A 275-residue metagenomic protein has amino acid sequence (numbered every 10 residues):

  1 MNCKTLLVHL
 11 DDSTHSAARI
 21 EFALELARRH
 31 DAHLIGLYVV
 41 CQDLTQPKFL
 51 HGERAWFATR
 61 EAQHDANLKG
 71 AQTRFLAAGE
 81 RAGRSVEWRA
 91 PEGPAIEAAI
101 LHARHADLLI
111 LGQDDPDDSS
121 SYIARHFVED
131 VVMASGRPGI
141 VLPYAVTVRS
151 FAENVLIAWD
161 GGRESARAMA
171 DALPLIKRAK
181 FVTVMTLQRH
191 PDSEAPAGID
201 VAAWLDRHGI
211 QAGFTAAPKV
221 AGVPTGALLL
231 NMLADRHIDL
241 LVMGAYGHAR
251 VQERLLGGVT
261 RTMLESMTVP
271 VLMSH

Functional and structural regions predicted by a protein language model:
M1, L76-L109, H208-L241, A245-Q252 (+2 more regions): Structural beta-alpha unit
M1-A55, A134, F151-P218, I238: Small/aliphatic-rich secondary-structure junction motif
A18, L111-D130, A152, M243-E265: Glycine-rich, Arg-bearing micro-motifs that act as flexible, cationic patches
G36, E87-A90, V141, V184 (+2 more regions): A structural preference for short, hydrophobic beta-strand core positions in alpha/beta folds
A55-G70: A short acidic, glycine-rich active-site loop that binds or catalyzes chemistry on phosphate/adenosine moieties
S85-V146: Hydrophobic alpha-helical segments and helix pairs
A99-H102, V131, V148, L175 (+2 more regions): Structural alpha-helical scaffold elements that stabilize or flank donor/cofactor-binding regions in carbohydrate
E265-H275: Short, flexible loop segments at boundaries between secondary-structure elements
